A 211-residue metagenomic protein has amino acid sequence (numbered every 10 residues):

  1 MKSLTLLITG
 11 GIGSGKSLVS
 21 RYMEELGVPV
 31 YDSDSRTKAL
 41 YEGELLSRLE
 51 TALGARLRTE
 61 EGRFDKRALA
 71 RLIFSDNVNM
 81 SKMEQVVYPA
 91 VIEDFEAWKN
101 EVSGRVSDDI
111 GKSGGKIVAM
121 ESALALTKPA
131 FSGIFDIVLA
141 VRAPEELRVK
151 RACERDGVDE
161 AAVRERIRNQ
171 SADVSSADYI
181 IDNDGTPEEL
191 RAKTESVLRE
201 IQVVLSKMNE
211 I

Functional and structural regions predicted by a protein language model:
I8: Hydrophobic anchor at the beta1->P-loop junction of P-loop NTPases
G11: P-loop (Walker A) phosphate-binding loop of NTP-binding proteins
S14: ATP-binding Walker
S17: Walker A/P-loop
E24-S33, G43: Post-Walker A helix-loop "phosphate-sensing" segment adjacent to the P-loop in P-loop NTPases
S35, A39-K116: ATP-dependent small-molecule kinase phosphotransfer cores that center on conserved nucleotide phosphate-binding segments
F95, T127, F131-G133, E154-I211: Small-molecule kinase domains that catalyze NTP-dependent phosphoryl transfer to phosphate-bearing small molecules
E96-N100, G111-G114, V118-R151: ATP-dependent NMP and nucleoside kinases share a basic, alpha-helical "lid"
